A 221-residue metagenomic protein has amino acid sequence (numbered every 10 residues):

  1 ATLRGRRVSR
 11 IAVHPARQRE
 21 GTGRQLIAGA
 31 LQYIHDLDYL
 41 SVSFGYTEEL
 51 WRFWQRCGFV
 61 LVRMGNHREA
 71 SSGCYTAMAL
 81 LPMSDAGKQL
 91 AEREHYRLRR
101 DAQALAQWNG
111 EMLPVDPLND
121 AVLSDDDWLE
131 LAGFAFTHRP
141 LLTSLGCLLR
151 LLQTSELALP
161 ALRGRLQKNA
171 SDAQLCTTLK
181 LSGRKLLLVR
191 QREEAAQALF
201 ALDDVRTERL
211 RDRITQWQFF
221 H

Functional and structural regions predicted by a protein language model:
A1-R10, Q32-H221: Terminal substrate-recognition subdomain of acyl/acetyltransferases
R10-Y33: Conserved acetyl-CoA-binding loop-helix of GNAT-fold acetyltransferases
